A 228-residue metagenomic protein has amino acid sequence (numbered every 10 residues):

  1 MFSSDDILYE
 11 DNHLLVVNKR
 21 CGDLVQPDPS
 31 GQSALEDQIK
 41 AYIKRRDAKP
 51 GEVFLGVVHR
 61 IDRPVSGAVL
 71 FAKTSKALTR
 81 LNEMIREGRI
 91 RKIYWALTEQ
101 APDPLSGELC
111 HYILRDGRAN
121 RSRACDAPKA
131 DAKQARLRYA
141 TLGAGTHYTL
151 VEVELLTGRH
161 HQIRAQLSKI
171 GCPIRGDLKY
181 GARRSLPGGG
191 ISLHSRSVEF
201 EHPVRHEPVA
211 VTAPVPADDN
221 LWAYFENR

Functional and structural regions predicted by a protein language model:
M1-R228: RNA pseudouridine synthases
